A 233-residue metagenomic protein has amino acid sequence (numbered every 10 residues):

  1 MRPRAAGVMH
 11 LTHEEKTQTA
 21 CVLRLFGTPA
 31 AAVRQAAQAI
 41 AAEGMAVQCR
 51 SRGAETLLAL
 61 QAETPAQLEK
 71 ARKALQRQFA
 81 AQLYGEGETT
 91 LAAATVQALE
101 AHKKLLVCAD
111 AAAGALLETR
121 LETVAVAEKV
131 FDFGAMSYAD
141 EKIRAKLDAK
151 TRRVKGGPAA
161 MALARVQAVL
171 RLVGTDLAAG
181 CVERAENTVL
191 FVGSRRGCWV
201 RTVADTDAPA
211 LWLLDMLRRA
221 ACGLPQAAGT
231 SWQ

Functional and structural regions predicted by a protein language model:
M1-H13: Proline/glycine-rich low-complexity loops and linkers
R2, A37, Q67-Q233: Short alpha-helical segments enriched in small residues
L11-A30: Short glycine-/aliphatic-rich beta-strand segments at the starts of folded cytosolic domains
Q18, S51-T56: Short Gly/Ser/Thr- and Asp/Glu-enriched loop/turn motifs at secondary-structure junctions
L23-G27, L58-T64: Short beta-strand-to-loop capping motifs
R24, R50, G180-R184: Short beta-strand segments
F26-A46: Short amphipathic alpha-helix segments
G44-C49, D176-G180: A short linear hydrophobic-aromatic micro-motif
